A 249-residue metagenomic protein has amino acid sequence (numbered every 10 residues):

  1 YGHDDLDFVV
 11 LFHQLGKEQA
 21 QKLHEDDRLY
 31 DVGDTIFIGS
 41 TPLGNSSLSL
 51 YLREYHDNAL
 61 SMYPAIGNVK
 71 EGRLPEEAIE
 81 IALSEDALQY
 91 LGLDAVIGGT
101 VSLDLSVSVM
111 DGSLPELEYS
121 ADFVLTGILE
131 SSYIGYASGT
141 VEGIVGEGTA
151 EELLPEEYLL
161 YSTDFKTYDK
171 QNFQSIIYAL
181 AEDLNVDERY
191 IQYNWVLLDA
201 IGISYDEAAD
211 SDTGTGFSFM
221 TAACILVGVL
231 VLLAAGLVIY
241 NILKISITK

Functional and structural regions predicted by a protein language model:
Y1-G236: Membrane transport/envelope proteins' first extracytoplasmic loop
G228, A234-K249: Interfacial "coupling" helices/loops that link adjacent transmembrane helices in transporter permeases
